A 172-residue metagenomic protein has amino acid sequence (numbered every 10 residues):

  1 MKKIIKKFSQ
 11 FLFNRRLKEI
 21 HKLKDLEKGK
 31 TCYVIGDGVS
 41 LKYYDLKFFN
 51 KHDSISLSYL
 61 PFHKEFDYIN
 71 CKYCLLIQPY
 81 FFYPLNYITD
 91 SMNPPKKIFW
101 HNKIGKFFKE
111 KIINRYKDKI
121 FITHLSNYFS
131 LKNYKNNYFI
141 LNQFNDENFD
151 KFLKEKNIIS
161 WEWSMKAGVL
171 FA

Functional and structural regions predicted by a protein language model:
M1-K22: Membrane-proximal basic amphipathic "stem/tether" segments
F8-N14, T31-G36, K96-W100, I158-W161: Short, flexible loop segments at the rims of nucleotide/cofactor-binding pockets, characterized by
L23-D25, G38: Long, hydrophobic/aromatic-enriched structural stretches that serve as scaffold segments
D25-L26, G168-A172: Short amphipathic alpha-helices and their capping/turn segments at secondary-structure boundaries
T31-G38, D53-L57: Short, hydrophobic/glycine-enriched beta-strand segments
D37-S40, Y80: Short glycine-rich anion-binding loops that position phosphate/pyrophosphate groups of nucleotides and phosphorylated
L41-D45, H63: Short N-terminal binding/cap micro-motifs at the start of the first secondary-structure element
N50-D53, Y59-L170: Acidic/Gly/His-enriched mid-domain segments of enzyme catalytic cores or analogous surface patches that mediate
